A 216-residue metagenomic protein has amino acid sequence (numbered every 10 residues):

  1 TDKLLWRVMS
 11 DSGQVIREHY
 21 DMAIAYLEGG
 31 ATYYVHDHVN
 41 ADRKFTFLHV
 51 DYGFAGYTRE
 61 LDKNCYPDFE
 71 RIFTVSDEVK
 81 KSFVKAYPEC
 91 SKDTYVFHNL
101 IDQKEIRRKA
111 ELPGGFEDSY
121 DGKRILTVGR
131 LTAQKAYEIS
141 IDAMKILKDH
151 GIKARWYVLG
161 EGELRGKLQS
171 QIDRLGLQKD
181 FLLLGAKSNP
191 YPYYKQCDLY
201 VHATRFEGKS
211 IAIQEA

Functional and structural regions predicted by a protein language model:
K3-S10, H49-D68: Nucleotide-sugar donor phosphate/pyrophosphate-binding loop at the beta->alpha transition of glycosyltransferases
R7-S12, I106-R124: A short helix/loop element that forms part of the nucleotide-sugar donor recognition site in Leloir-type
A31-Y33, A41-T58, R71: A short, histidine- and acid-enriched strand-loop-helix "catalytic/donor-clamping" loop that lines the nucleotide-sugar
E78, L100: Carbohydrate-associated surface elements
K123-I146, I152, E163-Q169, I211: A conserved mid-protein helix/loop that constitutes part of the nucleotide-sugar donor-binding site
A186, R205: Aromatic "clamp/platform" in nucleotide-sugar-dependent glycosyltransferases that forms part of the donor/acceptor
Y191, S210-E215: Short alpha-helical segment that forms part of, or immediately flanks, the ligand-binding pocket in carbohydrate-active
